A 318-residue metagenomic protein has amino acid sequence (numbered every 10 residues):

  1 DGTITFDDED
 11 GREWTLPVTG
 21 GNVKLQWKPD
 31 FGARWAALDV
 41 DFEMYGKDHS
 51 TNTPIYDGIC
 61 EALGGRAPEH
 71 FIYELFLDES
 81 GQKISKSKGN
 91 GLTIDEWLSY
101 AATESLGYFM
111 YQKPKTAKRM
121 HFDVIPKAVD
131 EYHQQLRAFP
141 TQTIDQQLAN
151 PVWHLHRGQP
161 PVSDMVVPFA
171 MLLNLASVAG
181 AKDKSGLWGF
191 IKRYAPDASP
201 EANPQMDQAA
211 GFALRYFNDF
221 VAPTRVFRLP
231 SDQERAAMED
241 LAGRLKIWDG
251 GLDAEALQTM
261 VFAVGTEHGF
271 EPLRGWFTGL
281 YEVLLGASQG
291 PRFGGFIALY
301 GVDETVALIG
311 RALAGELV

Functional and structural regions predicted by a protein language model:
D1-K88, I94: Active-site cores that bind ATP or allylic diphosphates and position pyrophosphate for catalysis
W35-M44, K88-L92, A242-K246, T259-T266 (+1 more regions): Glycine- and acidic
D48-T53, E74-R215, L285-V318: Catalytic adenosine-cofactor/nucleotide-binding cores of aminoacyl-tRNA synthetases and other
Y56, A102, L280: Residue-level signal for inorganic ion chemistry
E61-P68, E271-P272, G315-V318: Secondary-structure transition/capping motifs at alpha-helix termini and the adjoining loop/turn into the next element
H70-Y73, Y108-Q112, H121-V124, W188 (+4 more regions): Short coil/turn segments at secondary-structure boundaries
S199-L252: Aromatic-anchored, charged helix-turn/loop surface patch used as a conserved interaction hotspot
L229-E282: C-terminal accessory/binding modules appended to enzymatic or scaffolding proteins
